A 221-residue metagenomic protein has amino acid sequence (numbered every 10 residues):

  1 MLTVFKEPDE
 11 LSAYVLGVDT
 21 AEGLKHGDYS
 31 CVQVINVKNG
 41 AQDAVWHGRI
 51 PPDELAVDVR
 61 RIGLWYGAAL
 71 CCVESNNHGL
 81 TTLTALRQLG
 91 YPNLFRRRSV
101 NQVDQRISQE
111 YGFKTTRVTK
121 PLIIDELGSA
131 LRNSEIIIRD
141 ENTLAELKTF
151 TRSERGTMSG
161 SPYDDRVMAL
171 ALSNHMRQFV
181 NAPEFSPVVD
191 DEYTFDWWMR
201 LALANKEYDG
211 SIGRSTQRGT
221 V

Functional and structural regions predicted by a protein language model:
M1-R98, S108-Q109, P121, D125 (+1 more regions): RNase H-like, metal-dependent nuclease domains and their acidic two-metal-ion catalytic environment used
V103-R106: A conserved P-loop NTPase coupling/switch region
K114-T115: Phosphate-backbone recognition surface of nucleic-acid-processing proteins
